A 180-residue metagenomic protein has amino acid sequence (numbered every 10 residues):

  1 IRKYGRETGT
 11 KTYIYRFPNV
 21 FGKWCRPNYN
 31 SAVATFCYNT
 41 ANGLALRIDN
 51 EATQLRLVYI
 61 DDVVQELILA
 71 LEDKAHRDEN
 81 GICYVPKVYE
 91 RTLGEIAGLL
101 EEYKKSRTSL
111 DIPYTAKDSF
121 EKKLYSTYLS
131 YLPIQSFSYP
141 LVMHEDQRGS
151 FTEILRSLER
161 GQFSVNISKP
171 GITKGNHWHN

Functional and structural regions predicted by a protein language model:
R2-I14, P18-L55, I60-L71: NAD(P)-dependent short-chain dehydrogenase/reductase
K11-Y13, L44, G81, Q147 (+1 more regions): A generic secondary-structure signal marking the coil-to-beta-strand transition
I14-R16, I48, Y84-V85, E153 (+1 more regions): Structural signal for conserved beta-strand scaffold positions within catalytic alpha/beta enzyme cores
W24, R47, Y103, R107 (+1 more regions): Short secondary-structure junctions and interdomain/linker hinges
Y29, V33, I60, Y89 (+2 more regions): A structural signal for well-ordered alpha-helical scaffolds and beta->alpha junctions
N39, L99, Y103, I154: Residues that form generic nucleotide/phosphate-binding pockets
L69-M143: Mid/C-terminal beta-alpha module of Rossmann-like enzyme folds, strongest in SDR-family dehydrogenases/epimerases
Q135-H179: A short glycine-rich, His/Asp/Glu-containing loop-to-beta-strand
